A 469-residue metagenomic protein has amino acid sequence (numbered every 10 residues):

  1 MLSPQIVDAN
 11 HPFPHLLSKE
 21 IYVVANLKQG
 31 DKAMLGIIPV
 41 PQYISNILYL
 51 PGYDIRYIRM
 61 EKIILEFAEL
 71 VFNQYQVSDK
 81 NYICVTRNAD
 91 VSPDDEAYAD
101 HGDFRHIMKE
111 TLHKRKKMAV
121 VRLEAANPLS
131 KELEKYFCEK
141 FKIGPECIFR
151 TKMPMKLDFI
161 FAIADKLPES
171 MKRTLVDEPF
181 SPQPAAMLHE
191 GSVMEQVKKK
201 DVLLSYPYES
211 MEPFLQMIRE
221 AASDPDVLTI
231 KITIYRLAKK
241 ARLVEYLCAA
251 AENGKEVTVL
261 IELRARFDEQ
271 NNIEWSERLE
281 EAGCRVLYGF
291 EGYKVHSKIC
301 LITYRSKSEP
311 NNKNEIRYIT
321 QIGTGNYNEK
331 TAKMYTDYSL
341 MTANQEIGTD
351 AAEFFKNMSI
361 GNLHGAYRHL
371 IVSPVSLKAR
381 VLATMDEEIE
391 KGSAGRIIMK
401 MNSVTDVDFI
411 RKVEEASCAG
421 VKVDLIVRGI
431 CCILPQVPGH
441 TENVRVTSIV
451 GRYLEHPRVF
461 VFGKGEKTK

Functional and structural regions predicted by a protein language model:
M1-I397, E415-A419, C431-E455, V459-K469: N-terminal localization/anchoring segments of enzymes in phospholipid and broader phosphate metabolism
N402: Cofactor-pocket helix-loop regions in the catalytic cores of large enzyme subunits
K422-I426: Hydrophobic alpha/beta core scaffold segments
